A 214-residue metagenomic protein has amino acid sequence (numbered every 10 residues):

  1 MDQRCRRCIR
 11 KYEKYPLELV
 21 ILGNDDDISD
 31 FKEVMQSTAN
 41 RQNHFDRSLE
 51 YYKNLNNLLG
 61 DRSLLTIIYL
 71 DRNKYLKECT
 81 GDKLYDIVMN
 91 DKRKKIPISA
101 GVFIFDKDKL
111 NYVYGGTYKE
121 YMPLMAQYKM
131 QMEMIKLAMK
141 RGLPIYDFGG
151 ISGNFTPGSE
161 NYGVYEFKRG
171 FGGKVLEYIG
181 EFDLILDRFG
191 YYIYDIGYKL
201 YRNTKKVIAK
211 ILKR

Functional and structural regions predicted by a protein language model:
M1-M122, L137: A conserved beta-strand-loop-helix scaffold within acyl/acetyltransferase catalytic domains
K11-K14, N43-R47, Q127-K129, K136-A138 (+2 more regions): Glycine-rich loops and low-complexity Gly/Arg-rich segments that provide flexible linkers or classic glycine-based
P16-I21, E50-K53, Q131-I135, G142-P144 (+3 more regions): Short C-terminal domain-edge/linker segments immediately following a structured domain
N43, S63, G142, V175-L176: Secondary-structure boundary/capping signal
K107-F171: Acyl-donor binding region in acyl/amide transferases
P144-R214: Active-site/acyl-donor-binding loops of N-acyltransferases
